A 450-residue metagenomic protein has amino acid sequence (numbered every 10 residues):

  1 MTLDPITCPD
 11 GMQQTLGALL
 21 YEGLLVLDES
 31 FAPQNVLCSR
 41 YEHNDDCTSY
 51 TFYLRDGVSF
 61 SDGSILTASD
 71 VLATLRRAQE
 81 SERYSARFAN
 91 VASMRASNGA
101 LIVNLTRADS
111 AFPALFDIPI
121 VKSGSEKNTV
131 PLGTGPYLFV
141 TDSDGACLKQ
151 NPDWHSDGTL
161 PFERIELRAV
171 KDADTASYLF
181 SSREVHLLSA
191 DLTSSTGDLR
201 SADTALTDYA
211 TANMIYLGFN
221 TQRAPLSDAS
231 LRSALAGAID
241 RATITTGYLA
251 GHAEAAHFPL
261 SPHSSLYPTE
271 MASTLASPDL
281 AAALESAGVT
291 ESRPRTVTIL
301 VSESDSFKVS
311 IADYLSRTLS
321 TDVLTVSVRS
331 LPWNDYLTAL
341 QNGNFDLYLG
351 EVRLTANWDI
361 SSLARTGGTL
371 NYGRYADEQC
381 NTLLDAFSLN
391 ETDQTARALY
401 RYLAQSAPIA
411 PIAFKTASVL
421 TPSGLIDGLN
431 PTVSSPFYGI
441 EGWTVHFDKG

Functional and structural regions predicted by a protein language model:
M1-D45, R76, L132: N-terminal lobe/hinge region of extracytoplasmic solute-binding protein
N104-E166, D172-D174: Gly/Pro-rich hinge or "lid" segments in bacterial periplasmic/extracellular proteins
V140-C147, E166-R223, E351: Extracellular/periplasmic solute-recognition and catalytic clefts
Q222-S264, Y400-P408: Periplasmic-binding protein-like
G237, A253-A287, D305-K308: Structural transition elements
A287-L354: Ligand/substrate-recognition segments at binding pockets and active sites
S327-Y336, S361-L425, K449-G450: Extracytoplasmic/peripheral linker and loop segments enriched in polar/acidic and small residues with frequent Thr/Pro
P422-G450: Long beta-strand-rich cores associated with HINT superfamily self-processing modules
